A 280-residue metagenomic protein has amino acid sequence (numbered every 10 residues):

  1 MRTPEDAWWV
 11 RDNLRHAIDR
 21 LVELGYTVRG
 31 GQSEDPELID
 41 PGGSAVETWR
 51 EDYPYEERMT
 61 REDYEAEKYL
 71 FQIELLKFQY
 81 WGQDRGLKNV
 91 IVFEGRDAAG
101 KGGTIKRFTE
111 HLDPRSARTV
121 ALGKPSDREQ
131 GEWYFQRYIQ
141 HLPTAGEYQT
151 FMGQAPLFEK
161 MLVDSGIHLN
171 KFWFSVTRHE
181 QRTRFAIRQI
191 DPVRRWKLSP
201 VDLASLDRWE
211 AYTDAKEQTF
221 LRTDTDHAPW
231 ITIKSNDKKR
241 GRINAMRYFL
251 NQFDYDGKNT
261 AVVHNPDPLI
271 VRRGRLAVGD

Functional and structural regions predicted by a protein language model:
R2, D6, V10-N13, D214-E217 (+1 more regions): NTP-dependent small-molecule kinase module
A7-Q72: Charged, amphipathic alpha-helical linker segments immediately N-terminal to NTP-binding catalytic cores
I73-Q83: Pre-Walker A adenine-sensing motif
V90-E94, I167-E180, P200-A204, T225-G241: Phosphate-binding beta-loop-alpha motif at adenosine-nucleotide cofactor sites
I91-T109: Glycine-rich phosphate-binding P-loop
P114-S126: Short beta-strand-centered segment that lines the nucleotide-binding/catalytic pocket of NTP-utilizing
P125-V163: P-loop NTPase motor core
L142-M152, L162-D214, A261-N265, L276: A glycine- and Lys/Arg-enriched "phosphate-lid" helix/loop adjacent to the NTP-binding pocket of small-molecule kinases
